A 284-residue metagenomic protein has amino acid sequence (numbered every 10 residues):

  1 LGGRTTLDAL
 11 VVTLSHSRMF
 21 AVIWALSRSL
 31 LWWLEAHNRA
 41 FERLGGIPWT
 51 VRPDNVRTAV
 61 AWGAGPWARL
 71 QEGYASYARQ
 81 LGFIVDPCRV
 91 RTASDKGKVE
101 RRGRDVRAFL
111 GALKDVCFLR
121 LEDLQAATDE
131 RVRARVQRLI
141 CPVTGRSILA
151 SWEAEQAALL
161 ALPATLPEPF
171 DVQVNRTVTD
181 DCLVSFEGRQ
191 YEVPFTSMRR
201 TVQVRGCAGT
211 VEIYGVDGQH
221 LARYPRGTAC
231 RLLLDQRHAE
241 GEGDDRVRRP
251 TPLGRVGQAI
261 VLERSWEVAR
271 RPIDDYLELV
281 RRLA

Functional and structural regions predicted by a protein language model:
L1, R18, V51-D54, A78 (+4 more regions): Short, conserved catalytic/metal-binding motifs centered on acidic residues
R4-R18, A25-L26, R52, Y77 (+1 more regions): Short conserved beta-strand segments at catalytic cores or DNA/RNA-binding microdomains of nucleic-acid binding
L7, V22-T50, G227-L233: Active-site beta-loop-alpha junctions of metal-dependent nucleic acid enzymes, especially the RNase H-like/DDE
G46-P66: Acidic/histidine-rich, metal-coordinating catalytic segments
P53-D54, A64-G65, F83-A108, R120-L124: RNase H-like two-metal-ion nuclease catalytic core shared by retroviral integrases and related mobile-element nucleases
W67-V85: Two-metal-ion acidic nuclease core segments, chiefly of the RNase H-like superfamily
G103-R205: Active-site-proximal acidic segments at structured loop/helix or strand boundaries that coordinate catalytic metals
C207-A284: Protein C-terminal end segments and domain termini
